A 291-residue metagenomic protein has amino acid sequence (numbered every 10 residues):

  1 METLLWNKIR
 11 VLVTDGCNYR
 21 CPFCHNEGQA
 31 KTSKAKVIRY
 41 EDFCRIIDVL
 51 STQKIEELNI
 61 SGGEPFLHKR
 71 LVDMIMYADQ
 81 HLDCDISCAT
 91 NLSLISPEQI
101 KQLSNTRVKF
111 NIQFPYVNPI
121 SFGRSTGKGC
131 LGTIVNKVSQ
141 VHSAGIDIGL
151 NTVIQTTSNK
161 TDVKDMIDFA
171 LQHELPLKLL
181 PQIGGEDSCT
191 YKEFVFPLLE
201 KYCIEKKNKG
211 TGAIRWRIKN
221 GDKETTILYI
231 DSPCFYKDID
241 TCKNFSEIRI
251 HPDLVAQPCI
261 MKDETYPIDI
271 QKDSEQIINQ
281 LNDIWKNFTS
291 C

Functional and structural regions predicted by a protein language model:
E2-E41, I260: Canonical Radical SAM [4Fe-4S] cluster-binding loop centered on the CxxxCxxC motif and its immediate flanking residues
N7, E56, N244: Exposed loop/turn and edge beta-strand positions of beta-sandwich/beta-sheet ligand-binding modules
K8, L12, H25, N59 (+2 more regions): Conserved beta-strand segments that form the floor/walls of ligand-binding pockets within enzyme and binding domains
V13, N18, L82, A170 (+1 more regions): Accessory recognition modules or surfaces
G28-T32, V117-P119, E264-Y266: A short, flexible beta-alpha/helix-coil linker loop
V37-I60, H68-L180: Radical SAM/AdoMet-radical enzyme domain recognition
G185-C291: Accessory C-terminal segments flanking Radical SAM cores
